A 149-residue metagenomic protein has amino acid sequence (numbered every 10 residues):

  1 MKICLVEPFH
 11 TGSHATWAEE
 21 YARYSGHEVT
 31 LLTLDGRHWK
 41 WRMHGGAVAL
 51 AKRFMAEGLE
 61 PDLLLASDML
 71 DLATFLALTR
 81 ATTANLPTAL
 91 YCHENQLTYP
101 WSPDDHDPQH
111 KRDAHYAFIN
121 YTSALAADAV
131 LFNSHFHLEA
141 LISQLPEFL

Functional and structural regions predicted by a protein language model:
M1-H38, H44-L59: N-terminal subdomain of nucleotide-sugar transferases
K2-C4, F54-L78, A84, A89-Y91 (+1 more regions): Short N-terminal targeting/anchoring amphipathic segment
G12-H14, W39-K40, L72-F75, L97-P100 (+1 more regions): Short catalytic/ligand-binding loop motif for oxyanion handling, primarily in non-cytosolic enzymes, centered on
L32-L34, Y91-Q96, S134-H135: Short loop/turn segments at strand-loop or loop-helix junctions that form parts of catalytic or ligand-binding pockets
W39-M43, H106-R112: Short, flexible loop segments at the rims of nucleotide/cofactor-binding pockets, characterized by
T82-N85, Q109-H110, E147-L149: A short alpha->loop->secondary-structure connector
H110-V130: Membrane-proximal helix-turn-helix segments that form the acceptor-binding/catalytic region of lipid-linked
A124-L149: A short, active-site helix/loop in glycosyltransferases that binds the activated sugar's phosphate group
